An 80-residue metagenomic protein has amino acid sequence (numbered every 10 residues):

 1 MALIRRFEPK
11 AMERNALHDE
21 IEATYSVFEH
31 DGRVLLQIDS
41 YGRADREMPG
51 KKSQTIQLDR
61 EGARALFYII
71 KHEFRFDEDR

Functional and structural regions predicted by a protein language model:
M1-R80: Positively charged, low-complexity terminal tracts and the immediately adjacent first secondary-structure elements
